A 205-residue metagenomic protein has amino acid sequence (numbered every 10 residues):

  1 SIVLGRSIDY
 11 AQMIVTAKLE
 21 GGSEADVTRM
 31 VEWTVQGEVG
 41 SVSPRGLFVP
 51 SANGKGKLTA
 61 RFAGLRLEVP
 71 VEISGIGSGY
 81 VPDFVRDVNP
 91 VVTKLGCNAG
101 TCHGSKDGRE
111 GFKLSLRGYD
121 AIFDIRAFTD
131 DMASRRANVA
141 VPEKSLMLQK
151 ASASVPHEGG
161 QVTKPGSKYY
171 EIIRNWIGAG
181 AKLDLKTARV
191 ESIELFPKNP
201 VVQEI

Functional and structural regions predicted by a protein language model:
S1-I205: Aromatic- and Gly/Pro-enriched helix-to-coil junctions and flexible linker segments
